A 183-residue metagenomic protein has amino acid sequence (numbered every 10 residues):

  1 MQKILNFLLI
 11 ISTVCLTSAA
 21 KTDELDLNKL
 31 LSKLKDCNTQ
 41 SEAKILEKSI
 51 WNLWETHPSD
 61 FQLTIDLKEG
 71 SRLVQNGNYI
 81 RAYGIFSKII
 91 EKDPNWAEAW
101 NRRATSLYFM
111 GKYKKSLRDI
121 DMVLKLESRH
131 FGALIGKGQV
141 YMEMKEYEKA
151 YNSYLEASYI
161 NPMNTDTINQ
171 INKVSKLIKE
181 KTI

Functional and structural regions predicted by a protein language model:
A19-K68: N-terminal leader/linker segments that initiate helical-solenoid repeat arrays
Q40-A43, Y79, Y113, Y147: TPR-repeat structural position
S41-K44, P58, F131-G132, N161-K173 (+1 more regions): Boundary/linker segments of alpha-helical solenoid repeat arrays
T56, Q75, F109, E143-M144 (+1 more regions): Register position in tetratricopeptide repeats
D60-G132: Alpha-helical adaptor scaffolds
